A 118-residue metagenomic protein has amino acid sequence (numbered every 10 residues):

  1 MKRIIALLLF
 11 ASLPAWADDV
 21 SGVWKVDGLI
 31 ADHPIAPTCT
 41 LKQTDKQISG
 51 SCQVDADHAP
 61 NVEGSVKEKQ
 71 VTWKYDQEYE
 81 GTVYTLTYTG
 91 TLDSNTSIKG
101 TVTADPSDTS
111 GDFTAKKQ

Functional and structural regions predicted by a protein language model:
M1-I4: Positively charged n-region of N-terminal signal peptides that target proteins for export
A11-S12, T101: Generic alpha-helical structural signal
L13-A17: Sec/Tat signal peptide C-region and signal peptidase I cleavage site
D18-D93, K99-Q118: Central antiparallel beta-sheet cores of small beta-barrel/beta-sandwich binding domains
